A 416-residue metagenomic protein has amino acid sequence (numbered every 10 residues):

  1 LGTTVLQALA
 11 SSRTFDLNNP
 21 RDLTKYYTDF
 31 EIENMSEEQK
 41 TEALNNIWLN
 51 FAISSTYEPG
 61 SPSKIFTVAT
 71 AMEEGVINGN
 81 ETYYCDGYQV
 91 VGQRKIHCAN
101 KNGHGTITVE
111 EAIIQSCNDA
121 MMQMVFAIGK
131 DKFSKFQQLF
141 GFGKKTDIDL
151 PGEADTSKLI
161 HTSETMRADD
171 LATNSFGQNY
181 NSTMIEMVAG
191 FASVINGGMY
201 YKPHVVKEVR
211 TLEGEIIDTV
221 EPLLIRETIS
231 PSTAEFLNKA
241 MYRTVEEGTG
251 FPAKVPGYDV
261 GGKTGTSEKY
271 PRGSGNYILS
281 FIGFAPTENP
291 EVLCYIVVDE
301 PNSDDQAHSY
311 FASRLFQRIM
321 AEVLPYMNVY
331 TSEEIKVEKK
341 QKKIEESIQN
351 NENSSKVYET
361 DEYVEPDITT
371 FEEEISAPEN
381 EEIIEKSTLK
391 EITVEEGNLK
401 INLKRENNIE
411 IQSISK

Functional and structural regions predicted by a protein language model:
L1-P62, F66-V298, E396: Beta-lactam-recognizing serine transpeptidase/beta-lactamase-like catalytic domain environment
V205, V209-K416: Soluble, non-transmembrane domains of envelope/secretory-pathway proteins that act on or interact with carbohydrate
